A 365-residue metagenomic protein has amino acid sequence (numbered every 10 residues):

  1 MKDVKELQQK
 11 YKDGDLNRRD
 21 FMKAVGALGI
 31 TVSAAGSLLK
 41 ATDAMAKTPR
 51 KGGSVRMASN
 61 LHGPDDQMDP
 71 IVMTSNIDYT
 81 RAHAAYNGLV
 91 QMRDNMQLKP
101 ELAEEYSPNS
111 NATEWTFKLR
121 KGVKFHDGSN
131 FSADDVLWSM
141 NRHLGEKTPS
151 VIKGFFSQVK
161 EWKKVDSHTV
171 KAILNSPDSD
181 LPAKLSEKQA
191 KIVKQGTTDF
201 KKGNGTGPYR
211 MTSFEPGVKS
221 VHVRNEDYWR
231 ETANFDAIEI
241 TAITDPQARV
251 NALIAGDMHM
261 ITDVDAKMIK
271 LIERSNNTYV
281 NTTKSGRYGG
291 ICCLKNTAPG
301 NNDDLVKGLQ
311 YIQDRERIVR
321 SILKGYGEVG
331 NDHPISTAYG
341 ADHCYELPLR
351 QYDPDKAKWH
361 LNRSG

Functional and structural regions predicted by a protein language model:
M1-D20, T42-D43: N-terminal secretory signal peptides
D20-T42: N-terminal export signals
A58-S110, N141, N204-T206: N-terminal lobe/hinge region of extracytoplasmic solute-binding protein
R93-Q97, S176-D178, A183-E239, D245-A248 (+1 more regions): Gly/Pro-rich hinge or "lid" segments in bacterial periplasmic/extracellular proteins
E104-P149, V165, K171, A252 (+2 more regions): Aromatic- and charge-enriched surface segment that lines or borders ligand/interaction sites
K118, V151-Q195: Surface-exposed binding/hinge segments that line and control ligand-binding clefts or catalytic entry sites
E161-K164, T212-V223, E239-T297, N301-D304 (+3 more regions): Extracellular/periplasmic solute-recognition and catalytic clefts
V329-S364: Structural transition elements
